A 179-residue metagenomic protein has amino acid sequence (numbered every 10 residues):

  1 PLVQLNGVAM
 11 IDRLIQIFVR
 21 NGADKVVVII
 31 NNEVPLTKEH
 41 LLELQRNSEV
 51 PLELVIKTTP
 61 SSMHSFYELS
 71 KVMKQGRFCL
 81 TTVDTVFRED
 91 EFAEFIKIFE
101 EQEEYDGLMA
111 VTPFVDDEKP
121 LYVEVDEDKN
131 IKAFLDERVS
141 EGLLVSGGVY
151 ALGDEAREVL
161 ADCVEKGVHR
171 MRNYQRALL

Functional and structural regions predicted by a protein language model:
P1-K38, V50-L52: N-terminal glycine-rich phosphate-binding loop and ensuing alpha1 helix
L2, V123, F134: Short clusters of hydrophobic/aromatic residues that line enzyme substrate/ligand-binding pockets
Q4, V86, Y150-A151: Short aromatic/basic micro-patch
L5, A9, I56-M63, H169: Conserved phosphate-coordination/catalytic loops
M10-R13, S65-E68, Y174: Well-ordered alpha-helical segments embedded in enzymatic catalytic cores
N31, V55-K57, A110, F134-E137: Conserved beta-strand termini and adjacent loop/short-helix elements that scaffold enzyme active sites in alpha/beta
T37-E127: Conserved beta-loop-beta/alpha segment of the NTase-like Rossmann-fold superfamily that binds/positions NTPs
A93-I96, E100, N130-L179: Catalytic-core segments of class I nucleotidyltransferases/pyrophosphorylases that form NMP-activated intermediates
